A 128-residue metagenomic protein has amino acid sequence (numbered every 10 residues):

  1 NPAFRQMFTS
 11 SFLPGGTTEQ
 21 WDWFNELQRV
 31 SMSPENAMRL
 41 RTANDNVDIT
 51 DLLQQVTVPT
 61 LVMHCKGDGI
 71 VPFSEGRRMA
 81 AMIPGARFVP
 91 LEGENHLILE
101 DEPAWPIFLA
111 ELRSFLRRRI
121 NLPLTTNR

Functional and structural regions predicted by a protein language model:
N1-R41: Helix-rich cap/lid subdomain of alpha/beta-hydrolase
M7, W23, R39, A43 (+2 more regions): Alpha-helical elements of Rossmann-like donor-binding domains used by nucleotide-donor carbohydrate transfer enzymes
R29-M32, N46-T57, A81: The feature captures the conserved acid-bearing segment of alpha/beta-hydrolase catalytic domains
M32, G67-D68, H96-L97: Glycine-/small-residue-rich active-site loops that bind phosphorylated ligands and cofactors
V56, V62-H64, D68: Short beta-strand/loop motif that positions the catalytic acidic residue of the alpha/beta-hydrolase fold
P59-L61, E75-R78, V89-P90: An N-terminal, helix-rich hydrophobic module
G69-E75: Conserved alpha/beta-hydrolase "acid-adjacent" motif
A86-N127: Catalytic active-site module of serine/aspartate enzymes centered on a nucleophile-bearing elbow/loop
